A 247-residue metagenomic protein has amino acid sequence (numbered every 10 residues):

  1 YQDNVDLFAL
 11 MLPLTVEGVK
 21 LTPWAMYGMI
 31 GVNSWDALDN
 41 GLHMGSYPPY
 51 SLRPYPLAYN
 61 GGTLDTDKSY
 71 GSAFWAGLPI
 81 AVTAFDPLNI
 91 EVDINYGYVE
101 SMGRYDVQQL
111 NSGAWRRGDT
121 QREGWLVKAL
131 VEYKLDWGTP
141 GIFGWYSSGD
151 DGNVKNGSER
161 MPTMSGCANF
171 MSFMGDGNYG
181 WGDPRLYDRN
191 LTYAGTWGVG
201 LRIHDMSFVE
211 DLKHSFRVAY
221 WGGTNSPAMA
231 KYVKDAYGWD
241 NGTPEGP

Functional and structural regions predicted by a protein language model:
Y1-G157, L201, Y220-G222, A228-P247: Signature for the C-terminal beta-barrel architecture of outer-membrane proteins
N156-Y193, G242-P244: Flexible glycine-rich, low-complexity coil/linker segments exposed to the extracellular/periplasmic environment
T196-H204: A glycine-rich beta-turn/hairpin centered on an aromatic-Pro dipeptide
M206-E210: Long hydrophobic segments that form regular secondary structure
